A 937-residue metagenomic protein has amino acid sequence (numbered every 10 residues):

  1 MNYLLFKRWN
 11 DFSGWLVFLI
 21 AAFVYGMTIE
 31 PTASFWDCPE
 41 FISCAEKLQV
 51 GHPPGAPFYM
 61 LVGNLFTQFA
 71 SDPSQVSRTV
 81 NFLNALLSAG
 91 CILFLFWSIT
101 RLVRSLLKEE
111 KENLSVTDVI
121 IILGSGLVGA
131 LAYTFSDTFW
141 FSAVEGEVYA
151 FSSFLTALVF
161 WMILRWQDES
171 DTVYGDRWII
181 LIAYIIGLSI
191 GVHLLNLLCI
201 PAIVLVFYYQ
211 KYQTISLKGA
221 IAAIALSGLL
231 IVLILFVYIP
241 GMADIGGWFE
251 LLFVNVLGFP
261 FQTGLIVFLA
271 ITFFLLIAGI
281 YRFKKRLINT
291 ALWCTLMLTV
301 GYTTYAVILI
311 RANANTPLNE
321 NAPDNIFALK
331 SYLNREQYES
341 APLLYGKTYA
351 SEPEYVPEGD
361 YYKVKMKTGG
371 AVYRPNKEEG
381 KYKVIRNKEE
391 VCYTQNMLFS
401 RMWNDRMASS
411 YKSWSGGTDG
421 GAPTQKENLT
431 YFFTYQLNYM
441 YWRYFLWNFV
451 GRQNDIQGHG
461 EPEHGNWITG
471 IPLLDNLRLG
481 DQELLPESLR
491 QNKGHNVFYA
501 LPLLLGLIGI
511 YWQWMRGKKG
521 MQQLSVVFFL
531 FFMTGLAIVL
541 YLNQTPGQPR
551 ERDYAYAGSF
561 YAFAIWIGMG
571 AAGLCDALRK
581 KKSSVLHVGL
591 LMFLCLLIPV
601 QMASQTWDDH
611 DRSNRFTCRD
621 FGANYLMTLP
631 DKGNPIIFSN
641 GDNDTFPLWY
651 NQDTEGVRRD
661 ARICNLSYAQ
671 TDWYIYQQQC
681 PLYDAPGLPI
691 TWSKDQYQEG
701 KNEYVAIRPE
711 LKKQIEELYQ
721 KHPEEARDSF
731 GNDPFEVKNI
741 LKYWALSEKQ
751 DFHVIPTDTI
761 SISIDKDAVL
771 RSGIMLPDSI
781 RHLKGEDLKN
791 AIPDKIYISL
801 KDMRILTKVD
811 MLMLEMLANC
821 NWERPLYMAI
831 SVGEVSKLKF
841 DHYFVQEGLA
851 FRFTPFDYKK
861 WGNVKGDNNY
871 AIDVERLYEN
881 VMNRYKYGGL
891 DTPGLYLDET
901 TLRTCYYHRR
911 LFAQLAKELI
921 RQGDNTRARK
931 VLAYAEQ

Functional and structural regions predicted by a protein language model:
M1-V24, G90, N113-L127, I266-V300 (+1 more regions): Start-transfer (signal-anchor) and selected internal transmembrane alpha helices of multi-pass inner/ER membrane
D11-V24, G126-A132, L181, I224-I231 (+1 more regions): Alpha-helical transmembrane segments
A21-T32, I234, R452: Alpha-helical transmembrane segments of multi-pass membrane proteins
I29-F41, G51-G63, R78, N319-N321 (+2 more regions): Extracytoplasmic catalytic/substrate-binding loops of multi-pass membrane glycan-assembly enzymes
C44-K47, G129-L131, I179-G191: Membrane-interface alpha helices of multi-pass inner-membrane proteins
C44-K47, H52-R78, F82-L86, L93 (+1 more regions): Short hydrophobic/aromatic helix or loop-helix immediately within or flanking a transmembrane segment in polytopic
V80, A85, T100-K108, F139 (+5 more regions): ER/secretory pathway lumenal C-terminal domains and tails of membrane proteins involved in glycoprotein biogenesis
